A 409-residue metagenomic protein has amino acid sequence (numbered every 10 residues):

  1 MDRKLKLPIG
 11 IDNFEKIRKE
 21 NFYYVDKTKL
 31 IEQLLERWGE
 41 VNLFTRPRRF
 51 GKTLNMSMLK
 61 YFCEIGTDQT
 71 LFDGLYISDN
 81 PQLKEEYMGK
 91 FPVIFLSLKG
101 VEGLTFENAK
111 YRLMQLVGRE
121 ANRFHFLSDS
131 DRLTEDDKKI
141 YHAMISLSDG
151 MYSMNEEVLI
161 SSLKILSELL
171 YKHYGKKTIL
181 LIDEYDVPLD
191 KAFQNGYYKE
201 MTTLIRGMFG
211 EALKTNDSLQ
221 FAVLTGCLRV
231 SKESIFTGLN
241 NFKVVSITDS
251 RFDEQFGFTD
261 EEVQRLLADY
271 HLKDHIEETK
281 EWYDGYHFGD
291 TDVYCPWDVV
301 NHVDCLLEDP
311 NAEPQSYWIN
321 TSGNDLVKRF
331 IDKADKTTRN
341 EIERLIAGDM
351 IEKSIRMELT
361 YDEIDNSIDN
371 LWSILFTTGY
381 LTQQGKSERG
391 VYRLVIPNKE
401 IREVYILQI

Functional and structural regions predicted by a protein language model:
M1-I409: Phosphate-binding site recognition
